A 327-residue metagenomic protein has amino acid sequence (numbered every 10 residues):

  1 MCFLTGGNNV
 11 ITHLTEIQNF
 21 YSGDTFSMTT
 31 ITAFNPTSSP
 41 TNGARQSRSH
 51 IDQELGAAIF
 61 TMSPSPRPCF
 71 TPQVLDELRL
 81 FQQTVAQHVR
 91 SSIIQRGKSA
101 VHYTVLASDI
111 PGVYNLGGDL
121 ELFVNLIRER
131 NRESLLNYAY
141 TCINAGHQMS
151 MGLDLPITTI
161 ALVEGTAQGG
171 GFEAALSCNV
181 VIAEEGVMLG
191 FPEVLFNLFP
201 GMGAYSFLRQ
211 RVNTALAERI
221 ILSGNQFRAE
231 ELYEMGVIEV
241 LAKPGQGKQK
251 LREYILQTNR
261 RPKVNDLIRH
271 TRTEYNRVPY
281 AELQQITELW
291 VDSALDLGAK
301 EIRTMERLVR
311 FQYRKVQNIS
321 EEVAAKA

Functional and structural regions predicted by a protein language model:
C2-V105: Conserved CoA-thioester-binding segment of acyl-CoA-metabolizing enzymes
G43, S47-H50, P64, I93 (+5 more regions): Crotonase-fold acyl-CoA enzyme core
L78-R130, H147-I160, G186-V187, E322-A327: A structural preference for short, pocket-lining loop segments at secondary-structure junctions
L106, D119, A174-A175, L232: Hydrophobic/aromatic residues within transmembrane alpha-helices of multi-pass small-molecule transporters
I127-A139: A short acidic, glycine-rich active-site loop that binds or catalyzes chemistry on phosphate/adenosine moieties
T141, G146-Q148, G169, E173 (+2 more regions): Phosphate/pyrophosphate-binding betaalpha-module
E239-E301: C-terminal long alpha-helix characteristic of the crotonase
K300-A327: C-terminal non-catalytic accessory extensions
